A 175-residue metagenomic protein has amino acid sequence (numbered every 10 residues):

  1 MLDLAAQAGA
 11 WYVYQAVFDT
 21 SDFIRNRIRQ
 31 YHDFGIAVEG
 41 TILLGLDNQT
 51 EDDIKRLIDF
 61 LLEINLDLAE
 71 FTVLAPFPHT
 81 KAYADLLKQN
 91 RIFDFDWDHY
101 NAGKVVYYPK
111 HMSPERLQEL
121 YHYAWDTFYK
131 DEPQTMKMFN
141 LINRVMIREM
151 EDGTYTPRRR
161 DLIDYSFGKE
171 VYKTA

Functional and structural regions predicted by a protein language model:
L2-K88, F95, N101-G103, H122-V145: Conserved C-terminal portion of the radical SAM core fold that forms the substrate/S-adenosylmethionine-binding
A84, R91-F95, G103-A175: Radical SAM enzyme core and accessory elements
